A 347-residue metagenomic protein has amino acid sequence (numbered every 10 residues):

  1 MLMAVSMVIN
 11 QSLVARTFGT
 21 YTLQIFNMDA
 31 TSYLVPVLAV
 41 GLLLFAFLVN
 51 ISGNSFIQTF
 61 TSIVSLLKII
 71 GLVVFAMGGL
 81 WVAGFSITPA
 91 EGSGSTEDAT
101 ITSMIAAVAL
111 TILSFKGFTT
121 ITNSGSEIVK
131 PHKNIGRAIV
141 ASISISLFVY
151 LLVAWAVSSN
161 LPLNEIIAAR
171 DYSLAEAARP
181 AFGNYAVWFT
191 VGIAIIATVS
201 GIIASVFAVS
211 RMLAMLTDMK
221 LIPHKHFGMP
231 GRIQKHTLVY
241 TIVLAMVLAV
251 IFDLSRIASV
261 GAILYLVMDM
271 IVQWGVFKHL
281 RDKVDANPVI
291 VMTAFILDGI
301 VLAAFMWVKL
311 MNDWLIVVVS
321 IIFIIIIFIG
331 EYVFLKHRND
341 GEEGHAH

Functional and structural regions predicted by a protein language model:
M1-L43, F47-I51, F56, V187 (+2 more regions): Hydrophobic transmembrane alpha-helices that form the core helical bundles of multi-pass secondary transporters
M3, T59-S65, L110, G136-S144 (+3 more regions): Internal alpha-helical transmembrane segments of multi-pass membrane proteins, especially GPCRs
A15-L38, G71, I128-P131, R137-I145 (+2 more regions): Helix-loop-helix connectors at the membrane interface of multi-pass transporters/channels
Q24-M28, V140-I203, L221-R256: TM-loop-TM module centered on a large, flexible mid-protein loop between adjacent transmembrane helices in multi-pass
I25, L44-L48, A76, A154-A156 (+4 more regions): Alpha-helical transmembrane segments of multipass membrane proteins
T31-L34, S62-V187: Helix-loop-helix junctions that connect adjacent transmembrane segments in multi-pass membrane transporters
Y33-F85, D98-A99, I139-V140, A262-I271 (+2 more regions): Membrane-interface loop-to-helix entry segments
F75, V82, L264, F277-R281 (+1 more regions): A generic transmembrane alpha-helix motif of multi-pass inner-membrane proteins
